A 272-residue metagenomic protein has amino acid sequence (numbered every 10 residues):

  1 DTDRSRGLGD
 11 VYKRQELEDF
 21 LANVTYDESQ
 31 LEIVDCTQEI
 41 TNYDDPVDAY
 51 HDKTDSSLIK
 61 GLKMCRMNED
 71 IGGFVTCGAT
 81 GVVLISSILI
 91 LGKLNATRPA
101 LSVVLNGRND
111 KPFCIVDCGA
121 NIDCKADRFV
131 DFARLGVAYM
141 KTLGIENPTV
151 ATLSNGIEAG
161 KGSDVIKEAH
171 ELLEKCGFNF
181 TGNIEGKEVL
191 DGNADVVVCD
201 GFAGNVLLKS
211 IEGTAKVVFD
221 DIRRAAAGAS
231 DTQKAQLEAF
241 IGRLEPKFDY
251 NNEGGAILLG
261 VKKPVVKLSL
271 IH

Functional and structural regions predicted by a protein language model:
D1-L8, Y12, H272: Single conserved hydrophobic/aromatic residue that forms the stacking wall/gate of nucleotide- or nucleobase-binding
Y26-D70: Phosphate/nucleotide-donor binding subsite
D55-I59, F74-S87, R98-S102, K125-A126 (+3 more regions): Short glycine/serine/threonine-rich phosphate/pyrophosphate-binding segments that cradle anionic phosphate groups
I88-R98, V104-I115, V196-V197, G201-I271: Glycine-rich phosphate/nucleotide-binding loop
D123-G182: Glycine-rich phosphate/diphosphate-binding loop of Rossmann-like nucleotide-binding domains
L143-V150, N179-K187, G228-E238, E253-A256: Flexible, glycine/charged-enriched surface loops at secondary-structure junctions
H170, E174-E212: Oxyanion-binding "anion nests"
